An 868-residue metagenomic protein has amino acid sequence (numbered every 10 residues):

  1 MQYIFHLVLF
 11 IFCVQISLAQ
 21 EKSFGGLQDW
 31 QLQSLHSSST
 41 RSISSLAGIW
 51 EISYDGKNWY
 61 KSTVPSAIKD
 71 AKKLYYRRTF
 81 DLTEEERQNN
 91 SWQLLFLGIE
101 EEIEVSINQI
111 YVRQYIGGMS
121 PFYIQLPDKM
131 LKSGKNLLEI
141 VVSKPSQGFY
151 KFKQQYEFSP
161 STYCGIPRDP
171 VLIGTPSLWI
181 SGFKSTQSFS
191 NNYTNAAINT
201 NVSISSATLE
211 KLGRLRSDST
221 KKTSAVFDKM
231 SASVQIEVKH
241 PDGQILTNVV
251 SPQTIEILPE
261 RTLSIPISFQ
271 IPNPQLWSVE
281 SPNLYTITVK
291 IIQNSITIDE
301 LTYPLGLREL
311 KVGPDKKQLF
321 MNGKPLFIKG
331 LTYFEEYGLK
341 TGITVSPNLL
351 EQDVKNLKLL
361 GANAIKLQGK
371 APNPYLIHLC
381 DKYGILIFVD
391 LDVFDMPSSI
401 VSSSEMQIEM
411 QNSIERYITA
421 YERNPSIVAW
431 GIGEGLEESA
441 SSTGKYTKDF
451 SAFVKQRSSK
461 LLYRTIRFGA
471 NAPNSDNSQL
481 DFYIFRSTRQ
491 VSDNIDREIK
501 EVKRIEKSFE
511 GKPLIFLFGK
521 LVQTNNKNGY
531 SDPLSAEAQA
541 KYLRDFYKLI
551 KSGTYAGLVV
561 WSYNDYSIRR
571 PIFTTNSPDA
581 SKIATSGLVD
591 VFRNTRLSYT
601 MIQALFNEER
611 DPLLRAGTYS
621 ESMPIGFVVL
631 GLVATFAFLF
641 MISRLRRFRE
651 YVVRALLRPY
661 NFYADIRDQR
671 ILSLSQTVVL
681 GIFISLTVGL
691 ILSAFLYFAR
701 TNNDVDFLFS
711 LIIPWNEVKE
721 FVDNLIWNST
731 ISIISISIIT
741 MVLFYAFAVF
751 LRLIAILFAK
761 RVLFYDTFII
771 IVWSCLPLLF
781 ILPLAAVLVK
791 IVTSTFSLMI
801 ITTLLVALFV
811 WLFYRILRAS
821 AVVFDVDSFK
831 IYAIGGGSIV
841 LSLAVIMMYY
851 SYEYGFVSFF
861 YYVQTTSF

Functional and structural regions predicted by a protein language model:
I16-K69, V141, P145, P241-G243: Accessory carbohydrate-binding/adhesion or oligomerization-edge regions at the termini of glycan-active proteins
E21-G25, H36-S37, A71, Y76-S181 (+2 more regions): Accessory beta-strand-rich segments of carbohydrate-active enzymes
S66-I68, K73-L82, N90-L95, E100-E104 (+7 more regions): Active-site-adjacent substrate/metal-binding segments within catalytic domains of carbohydrate-active enzymes
S133-K135, S224, D228-G313: Extended acidic/polar, glycine-enriched regions that form or flank non-catalytic beta-rich accessory modules
K445-G553, A584-T585: Extracellular glycoside hydrolase catalytic/binding regions
S562-S620, I625-L630: Aromatic-rich peripheral "rim/lid" segments of glycoside hydrolase catalytic domains that contact and position glycan
L645, R649-A759: Selected alpha-helical membrane-embedding segments in polytopic membrane proteins
V722-I738, F747-G855: Hydrophobic alpha-helical transmembrane segments and adjacent short intramembrane/lumenal linkers of inner/organellar
